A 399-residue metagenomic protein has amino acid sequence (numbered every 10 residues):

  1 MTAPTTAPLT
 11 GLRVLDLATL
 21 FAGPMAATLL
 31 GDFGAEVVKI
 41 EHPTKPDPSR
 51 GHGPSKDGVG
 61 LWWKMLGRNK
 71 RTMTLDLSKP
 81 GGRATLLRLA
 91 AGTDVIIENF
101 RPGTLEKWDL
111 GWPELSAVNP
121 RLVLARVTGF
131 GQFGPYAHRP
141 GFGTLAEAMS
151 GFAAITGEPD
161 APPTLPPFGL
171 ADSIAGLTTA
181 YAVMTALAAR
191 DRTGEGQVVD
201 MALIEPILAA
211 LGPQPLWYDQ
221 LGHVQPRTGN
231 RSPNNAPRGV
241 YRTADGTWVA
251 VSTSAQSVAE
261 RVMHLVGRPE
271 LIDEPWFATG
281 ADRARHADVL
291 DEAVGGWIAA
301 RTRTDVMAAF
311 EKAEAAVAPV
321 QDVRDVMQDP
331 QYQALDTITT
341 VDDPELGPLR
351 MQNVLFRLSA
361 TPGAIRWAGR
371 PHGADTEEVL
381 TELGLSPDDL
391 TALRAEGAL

Functional and structural regions predicted by a protein language model:
M1-A182, A186-R192, P371, E377-L399: N-terminal helix-loop segment corresponding to the beta1-alpha1 unit of nucleotide/adenylate-binding folds
M1-R13, R242-A244, D325-L399: Terminal low-complexity tails and localization/encapsulation signals of metabolic enzymes
V37, E311-D325, S386-T391: Short, well-structured beta-strand/strand-turn elements
T44, F130-G131, L203-L208, D245-T247 (+3 more regions): Glycine-rich beta-alpha junction loops
R50-G53, Y218-P226, D329-D343: Short, surface-exposed loop/helix-turn segments at secondary-structure junctions that function as lids/hinges flanking
Q132, D160-L170, D191-I207, P226-P233 (+2 more regions): Conserved Rossmann-fold dehydrogenase catalytic segment
G176-G196, A209-Q220, M263-P269: Oxidoreductase and adenylate-handling cofactor-binding alpha/beta cores
P237-A313, V317: Aromatic-enriched alpha-helical interface/lid elements that frame and gate functional surfaces
